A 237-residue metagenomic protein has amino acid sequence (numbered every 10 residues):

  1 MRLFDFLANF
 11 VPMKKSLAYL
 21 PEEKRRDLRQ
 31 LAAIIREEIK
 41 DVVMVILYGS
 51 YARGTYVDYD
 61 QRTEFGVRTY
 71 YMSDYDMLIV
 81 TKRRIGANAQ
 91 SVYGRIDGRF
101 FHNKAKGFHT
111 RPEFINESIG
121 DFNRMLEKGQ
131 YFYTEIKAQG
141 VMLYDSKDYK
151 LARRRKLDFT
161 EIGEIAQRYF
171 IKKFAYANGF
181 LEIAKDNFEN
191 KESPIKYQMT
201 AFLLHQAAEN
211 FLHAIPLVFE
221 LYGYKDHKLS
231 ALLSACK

Functional and structural regions predicted by a protein language model:
L3-E23, R99-D186: Conserved NTP/Mg2+-binding pocket subregion across the NTase superfamily
V11-I39, D58, F65-L126: Metal-dependent nucleotidyltransferase catalytic core
V43-V57, Q61-E64: Short gly/ser-rich loop at a beta-strand->alpha-helix junction or flexible surface loop bordering the NTP-binding
Y51-G54, K82-A87, A208-E209, C236-K237: Short, charged/polar surface micro-motifs in flexible loops or helix N-caps
D76, Y131, M199: Amphipathic alpha-helical recognition patches that constitute DNA-binding helices
I162-K237: Conserved nucleotidyltransferase catalytic core and NTase-mimicking acidic/glycine-rich helix/loop elements in nucleic
